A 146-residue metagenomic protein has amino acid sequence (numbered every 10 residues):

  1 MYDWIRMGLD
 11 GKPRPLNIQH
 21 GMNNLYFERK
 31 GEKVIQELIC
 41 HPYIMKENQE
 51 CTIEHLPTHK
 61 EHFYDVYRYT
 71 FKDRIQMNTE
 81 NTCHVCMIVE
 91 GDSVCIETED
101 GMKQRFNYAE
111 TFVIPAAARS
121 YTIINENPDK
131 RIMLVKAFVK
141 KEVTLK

Functional and structural regions predicted by a protein language model:
M1-Q76, E80: C-terminal amphipathic alpha-helical segment
L16-H20, K141-K146: Glycine- and charge-enriched low-complexity intrinsically disordered segments
R68-D100, Y108-A109: Glycine- and acidic-residue-biased ligand/ion/polar-headgroup-sensing regions
R68-T70, V113, K136: Short, well-ordered beta-strand micro-motif
S93, T111-V113, M133: Residue-level marker of beta-strand positions
M102-Q104, D129-K130: Short, surface-exposed beta-strand-loop junctions and turns on beta-sheet-rich folds
F106-S120: Conserved metal-binding segment of the jelly-roll/cupin
A116-V143: Ligand-binding loop in jelly-roll beta-barrel domains
